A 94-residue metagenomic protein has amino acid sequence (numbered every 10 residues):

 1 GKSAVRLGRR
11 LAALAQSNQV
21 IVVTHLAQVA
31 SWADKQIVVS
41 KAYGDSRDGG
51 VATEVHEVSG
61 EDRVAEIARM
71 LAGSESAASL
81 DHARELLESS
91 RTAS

Functional and structural regions predicted by a protein language model:
K2-S94: C-terminal lobe/lid and adjacent interdomain/linker elements of RecA-like ASCE P-loop ATPase modules
